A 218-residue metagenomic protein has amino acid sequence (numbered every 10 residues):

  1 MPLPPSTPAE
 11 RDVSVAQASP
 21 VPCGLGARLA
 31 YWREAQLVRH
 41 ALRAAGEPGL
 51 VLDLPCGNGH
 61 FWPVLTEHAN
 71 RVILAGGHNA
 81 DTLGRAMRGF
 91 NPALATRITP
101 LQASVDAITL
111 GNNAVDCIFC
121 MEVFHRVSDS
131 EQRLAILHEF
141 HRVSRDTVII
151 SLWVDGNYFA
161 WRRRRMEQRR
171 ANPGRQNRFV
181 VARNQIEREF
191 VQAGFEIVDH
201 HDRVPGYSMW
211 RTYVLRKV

Functional and structural regions predicted by a protein language model:
M1-G49, D53-D106, E131, I149-V218: Class I (Rossmann-like) S-adenosyl-L-methionine-dependent methyltransferase catalytic domain, capturing the SAM-binding
A107-N112: Short conserved loop adjoining the S-adenosyl-L-methionine
F119: A conserved beta-strand element that flanks and buttresses the S-adenosyl-L-methionine
E122-R126: Short catalytic micro-motifs in class I SAM-dependent methyltransferases
L134-D146: A short glycine-rich, Lys/Arg-flanked "PGG" loop and its adjoining helix->strand segment in the class I
